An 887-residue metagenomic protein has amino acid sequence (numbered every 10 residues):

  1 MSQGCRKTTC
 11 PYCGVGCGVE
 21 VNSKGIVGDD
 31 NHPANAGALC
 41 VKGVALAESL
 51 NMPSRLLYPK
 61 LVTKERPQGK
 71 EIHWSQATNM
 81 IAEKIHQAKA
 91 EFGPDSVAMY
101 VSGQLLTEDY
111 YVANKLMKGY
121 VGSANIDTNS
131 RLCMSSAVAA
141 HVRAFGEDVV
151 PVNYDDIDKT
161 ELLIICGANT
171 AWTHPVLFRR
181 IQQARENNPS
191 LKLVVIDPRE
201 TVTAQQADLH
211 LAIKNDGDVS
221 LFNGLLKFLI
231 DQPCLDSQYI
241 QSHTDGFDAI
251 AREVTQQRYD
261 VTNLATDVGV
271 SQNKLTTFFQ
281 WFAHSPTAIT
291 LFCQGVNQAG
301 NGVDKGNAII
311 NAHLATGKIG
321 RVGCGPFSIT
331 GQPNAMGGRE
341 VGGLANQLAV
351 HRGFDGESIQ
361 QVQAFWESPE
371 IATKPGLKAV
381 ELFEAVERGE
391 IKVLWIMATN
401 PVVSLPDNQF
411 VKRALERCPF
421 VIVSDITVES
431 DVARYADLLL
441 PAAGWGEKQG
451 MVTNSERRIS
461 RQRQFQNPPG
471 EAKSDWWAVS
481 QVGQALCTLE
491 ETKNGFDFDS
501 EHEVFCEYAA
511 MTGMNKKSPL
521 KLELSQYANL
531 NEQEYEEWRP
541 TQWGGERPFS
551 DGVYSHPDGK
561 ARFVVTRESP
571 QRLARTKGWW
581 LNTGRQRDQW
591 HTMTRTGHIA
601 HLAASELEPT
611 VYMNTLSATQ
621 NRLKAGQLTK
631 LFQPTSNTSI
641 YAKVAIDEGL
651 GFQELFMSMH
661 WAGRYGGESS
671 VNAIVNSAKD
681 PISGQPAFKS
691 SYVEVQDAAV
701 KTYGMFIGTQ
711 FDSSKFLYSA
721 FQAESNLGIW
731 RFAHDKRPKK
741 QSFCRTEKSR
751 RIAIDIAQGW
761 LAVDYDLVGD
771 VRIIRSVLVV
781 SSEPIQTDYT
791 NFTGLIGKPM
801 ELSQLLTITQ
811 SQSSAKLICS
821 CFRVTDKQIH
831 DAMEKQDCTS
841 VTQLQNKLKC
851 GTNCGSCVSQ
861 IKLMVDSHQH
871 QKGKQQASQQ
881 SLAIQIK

Functional and structural regions predicted by a protein language model:
M1-C234, H243-G246, I250, L264 (+11 more regions): N-terminal export/assembly segments and adjacent metallocofactor-ligating motifs of anaerobic energy-metabolism
K7-V19, A38-A45, A815-K827, N846-D866: Local cysteine-cluster metal-coordination motifs and their immediate loop/turn environment, predominantly Fe-S cluster
E65-Q68, C234-V270, A349-V350, F354-Q361 (+5 more regions): N-terminal leader/propeptide and maturation segments of large enzyme subunits in energy/redox metabolism and hydrolases
R199-V202, I426-R463, H660: Flexible glycine/proline-rich, aromatic-decorated loop/lid segments
A283-L382, E534, P540-G544, G552-S555 (+1 more regions): A glycine-rich, hydrophobic/aromatic-adjacent loop/helix-cap motif
G338-R339, L344-A345, E503-H601: Long, low-complexity segments enriched in small/aliphatic residues
D475-Q533, I599-Y612, L616-I756: Long, contiguous, secondary-structure-rich segments that constitute the structural scaffold of globular domains
N726-S803: C-terminal catalytic lobe of FAD-dependent flavoproteins
